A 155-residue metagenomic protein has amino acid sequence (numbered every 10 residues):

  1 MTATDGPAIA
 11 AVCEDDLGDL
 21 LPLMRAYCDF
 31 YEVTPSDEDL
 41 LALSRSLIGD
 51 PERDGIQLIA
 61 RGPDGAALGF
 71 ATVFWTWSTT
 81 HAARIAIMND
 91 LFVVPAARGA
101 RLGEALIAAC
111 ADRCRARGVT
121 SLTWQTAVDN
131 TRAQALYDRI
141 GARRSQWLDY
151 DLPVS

Functional and structural regions predicted by a protein language model:
A8-P22: A short beta-loop-alpha structural element at the N-terminal edge of CoA-dependent acyl/N-acetyltransferase catalytic
P22-P35, T79: Helix-loop element at the rim of GNAT/NAT acetyltransferase active sites that forms part of the acceptor-substrate
P35-I56: Active-site rim helix/loop that mediates acceptor-substrate recognition in acyltransferases
I59, A66-W75: Conserved beta-strand in the GNAT
A71-R84, N89: Conserved donor-binding loop and adjoining core beta-sheet/short helix segment in diverse acyl/aminoacyl transferases
L91-R98: A short, internal acetyl-CoA/4′-phosphopantetheine-binding micro-motif in the GNAT/acyltransferase core
V94, A105-S121: Conserved acyl-CoA
E104, V128-Q146, L152: Conserved active-site alpha-helix within GNAT-family acetyltransferase domains
